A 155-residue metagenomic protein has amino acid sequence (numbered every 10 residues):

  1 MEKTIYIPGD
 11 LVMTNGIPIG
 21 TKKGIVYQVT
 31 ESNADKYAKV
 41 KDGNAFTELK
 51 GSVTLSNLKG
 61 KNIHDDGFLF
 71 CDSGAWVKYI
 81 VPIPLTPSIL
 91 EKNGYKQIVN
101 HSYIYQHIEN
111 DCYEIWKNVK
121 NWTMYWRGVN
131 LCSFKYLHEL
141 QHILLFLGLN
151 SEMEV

Functional and structural regions predicted by a protein language model:
I19-D42, F46, G51: Short beta-strand-centered aromatic/proline hotspots
T54, L58-K96, S133-N150, V155: Intrinsically disordered, low-complexity, charged/polar segments
G94-N118: Amphipathic, interaction-prone secondary-structure segments
C112-K135: Intrinsically disordered, low-complexity regulatory segments enriched in Ser/Thr/Pro and charged residues
